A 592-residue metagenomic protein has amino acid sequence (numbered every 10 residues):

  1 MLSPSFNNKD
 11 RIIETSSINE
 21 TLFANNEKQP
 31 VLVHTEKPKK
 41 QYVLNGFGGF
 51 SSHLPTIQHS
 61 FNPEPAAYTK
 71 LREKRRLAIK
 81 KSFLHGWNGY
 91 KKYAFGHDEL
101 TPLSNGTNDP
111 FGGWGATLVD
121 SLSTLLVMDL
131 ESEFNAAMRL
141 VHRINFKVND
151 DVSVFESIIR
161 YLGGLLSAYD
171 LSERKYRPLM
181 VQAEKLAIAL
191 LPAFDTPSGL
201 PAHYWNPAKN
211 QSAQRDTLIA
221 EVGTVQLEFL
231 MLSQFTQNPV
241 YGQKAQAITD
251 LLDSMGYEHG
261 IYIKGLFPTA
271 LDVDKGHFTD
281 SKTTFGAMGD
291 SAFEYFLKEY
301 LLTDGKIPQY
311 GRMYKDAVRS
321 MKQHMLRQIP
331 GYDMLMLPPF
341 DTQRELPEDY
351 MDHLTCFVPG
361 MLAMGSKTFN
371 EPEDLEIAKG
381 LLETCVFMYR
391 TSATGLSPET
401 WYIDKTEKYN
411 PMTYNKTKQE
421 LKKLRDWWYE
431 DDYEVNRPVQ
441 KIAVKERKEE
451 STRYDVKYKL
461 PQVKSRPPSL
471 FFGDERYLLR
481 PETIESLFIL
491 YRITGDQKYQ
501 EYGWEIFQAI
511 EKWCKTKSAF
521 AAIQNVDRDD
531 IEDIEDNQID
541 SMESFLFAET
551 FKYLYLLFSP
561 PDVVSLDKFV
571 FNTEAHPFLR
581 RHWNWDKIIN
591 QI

Functional and structural regions predicted by a protein language model:
M1-I592: Glycan-recognition and catalytic cores of secretory/periplasmic carbohydrate-active enzymes
